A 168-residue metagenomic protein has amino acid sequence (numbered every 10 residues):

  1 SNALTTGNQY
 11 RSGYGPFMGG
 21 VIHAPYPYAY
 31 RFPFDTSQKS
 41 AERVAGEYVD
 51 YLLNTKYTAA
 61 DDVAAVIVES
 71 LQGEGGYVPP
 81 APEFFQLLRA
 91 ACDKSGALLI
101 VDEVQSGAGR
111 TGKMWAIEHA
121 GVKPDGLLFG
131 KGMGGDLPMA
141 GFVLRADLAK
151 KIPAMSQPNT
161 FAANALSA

Functional and structural regions predicted by a protein language model:
S1-A168: Conserved N-terminal phosphate-binding loop of PLP-dependent enzymes in the Aspartate aminotransferase
